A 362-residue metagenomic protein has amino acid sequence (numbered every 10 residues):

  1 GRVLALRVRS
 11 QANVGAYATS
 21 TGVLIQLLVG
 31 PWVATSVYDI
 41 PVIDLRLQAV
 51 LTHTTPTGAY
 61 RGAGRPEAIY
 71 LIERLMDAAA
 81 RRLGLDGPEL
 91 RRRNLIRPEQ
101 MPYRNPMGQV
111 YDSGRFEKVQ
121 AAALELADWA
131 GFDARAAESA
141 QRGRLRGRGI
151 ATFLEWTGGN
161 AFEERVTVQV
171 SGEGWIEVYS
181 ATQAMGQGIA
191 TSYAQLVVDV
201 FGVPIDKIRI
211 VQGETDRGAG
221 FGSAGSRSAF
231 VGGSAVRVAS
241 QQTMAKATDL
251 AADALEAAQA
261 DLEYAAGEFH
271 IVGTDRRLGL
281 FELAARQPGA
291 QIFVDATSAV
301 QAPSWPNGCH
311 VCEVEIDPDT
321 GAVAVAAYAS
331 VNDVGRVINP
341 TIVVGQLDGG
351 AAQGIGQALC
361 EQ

Functional and structural regions predicted by a protein language model:
R2-K118, A122-E125, A130-Q362: Cofactor-binding beta-sheet edge motifs in enzyme active sites
